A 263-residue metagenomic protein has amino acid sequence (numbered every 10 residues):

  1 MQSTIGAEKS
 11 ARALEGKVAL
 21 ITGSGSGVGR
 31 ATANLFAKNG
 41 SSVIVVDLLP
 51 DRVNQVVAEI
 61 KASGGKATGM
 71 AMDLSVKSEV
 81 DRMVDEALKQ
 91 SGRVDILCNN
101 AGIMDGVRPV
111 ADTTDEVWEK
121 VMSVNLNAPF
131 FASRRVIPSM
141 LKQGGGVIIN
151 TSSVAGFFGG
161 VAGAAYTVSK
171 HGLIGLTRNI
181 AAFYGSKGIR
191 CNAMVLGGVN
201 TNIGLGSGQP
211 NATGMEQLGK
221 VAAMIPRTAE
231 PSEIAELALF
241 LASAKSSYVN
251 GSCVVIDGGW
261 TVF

Functional and structural regions predicted by a protein language model:
Q2-S10, M104-V107, F158, L239 (+1 more regions): Short C-terminal tail/terminal secondary-structure segment of NAD(P)H-dependent dehydrogenase/reductase domains
V18, G25-G27: Conserved glycine-rich cofactor-binding loop
R108-V110, V117-E119, G219: Substrate-binding pocket helix/loop in short-chain dehydrogenase/reductase
F130-S133, T228-I256, T261: C-terminal substrate-recognition "lid" of short-chain dehydrogenase/reductases
S133, S169, T177: Active-site helix of classical SDR
S153: Residue(s) in the substrate-gating loop at a strand-loop-helix junction that position the organic substrate next
G185, R190, V249-G251: Short, small/polar-rich loop/turn modules that mediate ligand/substrate recognition or access, typified
